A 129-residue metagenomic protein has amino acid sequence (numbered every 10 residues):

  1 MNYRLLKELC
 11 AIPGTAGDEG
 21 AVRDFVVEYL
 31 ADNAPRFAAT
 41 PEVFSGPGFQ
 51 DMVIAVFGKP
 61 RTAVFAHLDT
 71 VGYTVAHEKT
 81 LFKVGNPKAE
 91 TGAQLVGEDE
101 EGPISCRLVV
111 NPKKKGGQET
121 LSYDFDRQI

Functional and structural regions predicted by a protein language model:
M1-I129: N-terminal hydrophobic/helix-forming segments and targeting peptides
